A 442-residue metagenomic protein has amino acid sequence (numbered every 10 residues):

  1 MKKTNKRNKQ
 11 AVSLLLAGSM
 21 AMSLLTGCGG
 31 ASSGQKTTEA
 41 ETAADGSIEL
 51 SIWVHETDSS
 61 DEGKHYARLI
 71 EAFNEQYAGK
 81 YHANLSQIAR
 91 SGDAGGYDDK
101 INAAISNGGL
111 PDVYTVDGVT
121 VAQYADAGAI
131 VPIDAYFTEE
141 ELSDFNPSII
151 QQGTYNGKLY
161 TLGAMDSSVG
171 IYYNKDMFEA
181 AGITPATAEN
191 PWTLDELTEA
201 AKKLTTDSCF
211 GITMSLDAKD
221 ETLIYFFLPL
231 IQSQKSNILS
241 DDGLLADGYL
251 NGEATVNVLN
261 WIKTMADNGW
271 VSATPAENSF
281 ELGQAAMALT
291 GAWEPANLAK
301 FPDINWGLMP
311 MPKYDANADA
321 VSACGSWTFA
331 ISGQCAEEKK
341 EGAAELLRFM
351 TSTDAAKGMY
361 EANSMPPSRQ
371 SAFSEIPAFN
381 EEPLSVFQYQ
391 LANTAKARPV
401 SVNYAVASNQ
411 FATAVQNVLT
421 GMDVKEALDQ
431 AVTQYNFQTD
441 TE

Functional and structural regions predicted by a protein language model:
M1-S51, E75, E426-D429, T433-E442: Short, low-complexity disordered leader/linker segments with a strong preference for bacterial N-terminal type II
I48, E75, G79, A181 (+6 more regions): Extracytoplasmic/periplasmic substrate-recognition and gating elements
I48-S51, S59-G118, M422: Early extracytoplasmic/lumenal segment of secretory-pathway proteins
S91-P132, S143-T161, Y172, D195-C209 (+3 more regions): Pocket-flanking alpha-helical
V116-G170, E179, D195, L223-L228 (+2 more regions): Hinge/lid segment of periplasmic solute-binding proteins
N156-A164, V169, E179, D195-D247 (+1 more regions): Extracytoplasmic/periplasmic solute-binding protein
E179, K357, F373-S374, Y389-E442: Conserved C-terminal helix/tail region of periplasmic/extracytoplasmic solute-binding proteins
T198-K203, D242-A273: Glycine-centered hinge/linker elements that transmit conformational signals in sensory and ligand-binding systems
